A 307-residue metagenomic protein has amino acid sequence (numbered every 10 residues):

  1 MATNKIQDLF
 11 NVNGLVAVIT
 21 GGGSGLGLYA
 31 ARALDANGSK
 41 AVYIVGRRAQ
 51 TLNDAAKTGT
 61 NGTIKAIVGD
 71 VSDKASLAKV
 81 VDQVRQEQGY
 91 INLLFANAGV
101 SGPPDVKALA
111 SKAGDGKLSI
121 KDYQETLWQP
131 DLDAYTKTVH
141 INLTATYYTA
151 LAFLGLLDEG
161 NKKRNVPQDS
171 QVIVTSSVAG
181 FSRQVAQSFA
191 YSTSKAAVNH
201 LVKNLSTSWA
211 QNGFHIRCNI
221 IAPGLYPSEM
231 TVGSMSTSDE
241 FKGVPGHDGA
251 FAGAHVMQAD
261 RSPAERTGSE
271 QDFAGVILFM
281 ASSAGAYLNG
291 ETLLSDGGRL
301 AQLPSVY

Functional and structural regions predicted by a protein language model:
V12, N61-K65, S76, D82-A96 (+2 more regions): A glycine-rich helix->loop->beta "capping" turn within Rossmann-like NAD(P)(H)-dependent oxidoreductase domains
V16, G23-G25: Conserved glycine-rich cofactor-binding loop
G38-D54: Conserved glycine-rich Rossmann-like NAD(P)H-binding loop of the short-chain dehydrogenase/reductase
Q50, G69-D82: The beta1-alpha1 cofactor-binding region of Rossmann-like NAD(H)/NADP(H)-dependent oxidoreductases
V100, D105-V139, Y147, G155-H215 (+2 more regions): Catalytic loop of short-chain dehydrogenase/reductase
H215-R217, L288-G290: Short, small/polar-rich loop/turn modules that mediate ligand/substrate recognition or access, typified
G246-A252, A259-F273: A conserved structural motif in NAD(P)-dependent oxidoreductases
